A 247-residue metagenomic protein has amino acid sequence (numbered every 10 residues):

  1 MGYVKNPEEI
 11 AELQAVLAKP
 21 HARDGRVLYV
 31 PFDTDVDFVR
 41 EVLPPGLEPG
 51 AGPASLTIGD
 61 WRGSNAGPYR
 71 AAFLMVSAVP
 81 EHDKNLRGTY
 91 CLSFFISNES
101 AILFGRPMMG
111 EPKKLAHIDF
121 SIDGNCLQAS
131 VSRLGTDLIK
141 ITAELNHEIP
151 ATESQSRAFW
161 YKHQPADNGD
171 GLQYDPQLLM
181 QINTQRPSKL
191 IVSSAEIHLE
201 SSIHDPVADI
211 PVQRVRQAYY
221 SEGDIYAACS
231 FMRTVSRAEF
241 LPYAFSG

Functional and structural regions predicted by a protein language model:
G2-A11, R106-G247: Interaction-surface and assembly-scaffold signal
E8-L13, G25-Y29, V36, V42 (+1 more regions): Structured soluble/peripheral alpha/beta segments that form catalytic or ligand/cofactor-binding pockets
A15-A18, P44: Generic surface-pattern signal
L17, D60-A66, L241-F245: Catalytic micro-motifs at enzyme active sites that drive phosphoryl/nucleotidyl and oxygen chemistry
P20-R23: Intrinsic-disorder/low-complexity recognition with aromatic hotspots
L47: Acidic/histidine-enriched active-site and ligand-binding environments that engage anionic O-linkages
